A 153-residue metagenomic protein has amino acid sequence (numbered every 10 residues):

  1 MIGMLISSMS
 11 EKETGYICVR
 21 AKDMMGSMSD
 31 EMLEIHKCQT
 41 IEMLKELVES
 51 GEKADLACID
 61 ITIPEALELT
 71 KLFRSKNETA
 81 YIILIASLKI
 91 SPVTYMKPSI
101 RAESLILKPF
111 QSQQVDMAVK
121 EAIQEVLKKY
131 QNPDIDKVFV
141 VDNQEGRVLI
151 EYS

Functional and structural regions predicted by a protein language model:
M1-M4: Extreme N-terminal starter segment of soluble prokaryotic enzymes
S8-K37: Two-component/phosphorelay signaling modules centered on CheY-like receiver
M28-L33, E52, P133-D134: Short helix-terminating capping/connector loops at secondary-structure junctions
L44, S50-K129: CheY-like receiver
K45-E49, V148-E151: Short, solvent-exposed polar/charged micro-motifs at secondary-structure junctions
K120-S153: Conserved binding/recognition cores within well-folded domains
